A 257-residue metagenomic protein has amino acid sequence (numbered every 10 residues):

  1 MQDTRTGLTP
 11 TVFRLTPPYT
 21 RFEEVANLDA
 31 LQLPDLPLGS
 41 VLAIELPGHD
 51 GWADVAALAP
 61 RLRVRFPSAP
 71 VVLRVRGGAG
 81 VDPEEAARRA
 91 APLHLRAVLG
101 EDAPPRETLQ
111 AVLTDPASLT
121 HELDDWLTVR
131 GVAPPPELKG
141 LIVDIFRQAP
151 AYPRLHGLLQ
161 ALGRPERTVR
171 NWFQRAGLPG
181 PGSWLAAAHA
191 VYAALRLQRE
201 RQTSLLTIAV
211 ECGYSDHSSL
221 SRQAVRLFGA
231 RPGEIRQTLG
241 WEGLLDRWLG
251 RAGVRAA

Functional and structural regions predicted by a protein language model:
M1-L36: Extended, compositionally biased accessory segments flanking or bridging domains
E24-L36, R154, D216, R231 (+1 more regions): Alpha-helix N-cap recognition
A26-S68, L73-A86: Conserved phosphotransfer microenvironments
R65-Q148: Compact structured core domains
A133-G180, R201-C212: DNA-binding recognition helix and immediately preceding turn/loop of helix-turn-helix/winged-helix domains
R170-W184, A224-P232: HTH DNA-binding helix-turn interface
A176-C212, L239-A257: Terminal helix-turn-helix DNA-binding modules in bacterial transcription factors
E200-R236: Sequence-specific DNA-binding recognition helix
